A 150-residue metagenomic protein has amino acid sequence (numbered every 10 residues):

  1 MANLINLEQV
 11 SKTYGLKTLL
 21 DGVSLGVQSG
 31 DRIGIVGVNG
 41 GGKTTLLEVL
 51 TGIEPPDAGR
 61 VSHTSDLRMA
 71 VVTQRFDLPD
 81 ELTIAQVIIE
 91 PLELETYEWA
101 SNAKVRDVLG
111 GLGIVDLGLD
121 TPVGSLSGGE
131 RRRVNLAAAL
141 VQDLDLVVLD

Functional and structural regions predicted by a protein language model:
A2, L67, T73-R131, A138 (+1 more regions): ABC-family P-loop ATPase nucleotide-binding domains
I5, L19-G22: Conserved structural motif at the start of ABC-family nucleotide-binding domains
I5-G15, V61: Conserved beta1/A-loop at the N-terminus of ABC ATPase nucleotide-binding domains
K17-T18, L117: Short coil-to-beta microelement around the adenine-binding A-loop and adjacent beta1/P-loop entry of ABC ATPase
V27-Q28: Conserved hydrophobic segment flanking the Walker A/P-loop of ABC-type ATPase nucleotide-binding domains
V36-V38: The feature captures the beta-strand-to-loop junction immediately N-terminal to the Walker
T51: Helix-to-loop junction immediately C-terminal to a conserved catalytic motif
V147-D150: Catalytic Walker B motif of ABC-type/P-loop ATPase nucleotide-binding domains
